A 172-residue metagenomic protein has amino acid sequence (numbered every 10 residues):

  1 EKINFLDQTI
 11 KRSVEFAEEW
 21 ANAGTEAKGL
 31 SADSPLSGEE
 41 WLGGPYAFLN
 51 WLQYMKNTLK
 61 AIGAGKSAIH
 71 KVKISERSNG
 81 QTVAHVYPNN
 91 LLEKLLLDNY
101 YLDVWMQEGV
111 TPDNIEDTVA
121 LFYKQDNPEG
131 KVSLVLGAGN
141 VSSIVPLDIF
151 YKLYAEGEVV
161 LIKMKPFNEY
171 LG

Functional and structural regions predicted by a protein language model:
E1-I115, K152, P166-Y170: N-terminal Rossmann-like NAD(P)+-binding subdomain of aldehyde/semialdehyde dehydrogenases
D33, I115-D126: A short, basic/flexible loop-to-alpha-helix module at the beginning of a structural domain
G80-Q81, D126-V132: A short, charged/proline- and glycine-enriched loop that marks the coil->beta-strand transition at the N-terminal
V132, I144-G172: PLP-dependent aminotransferase-like
V135-S143: Short, glycine-rich nucleotide/cofactor-binding loops
